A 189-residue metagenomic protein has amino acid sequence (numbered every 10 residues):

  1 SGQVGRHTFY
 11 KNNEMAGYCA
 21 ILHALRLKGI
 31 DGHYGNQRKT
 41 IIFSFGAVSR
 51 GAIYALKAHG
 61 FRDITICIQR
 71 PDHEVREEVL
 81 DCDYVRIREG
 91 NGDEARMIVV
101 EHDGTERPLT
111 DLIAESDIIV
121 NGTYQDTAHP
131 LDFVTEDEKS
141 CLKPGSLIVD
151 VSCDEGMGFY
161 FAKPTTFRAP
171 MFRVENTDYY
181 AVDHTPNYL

Functional and structural regions predicted by a protein language model:
S1, S44-G46, I68-R70, G122-T123 (+2 more regions): Fold-independent oxyanion-binding glycine-rich loops and adjacent beta-strand/coil segments at enzyme active sites
G2-Y34, L147, C153-L189: Adenosine-phosphate binding glycine-rich loop
F9, N13, I41, F45 (+2 more regions): Glycine- and other small-residue-rich loops at beta-strand/loop junctions that grip anionic moieties
Y18, V48-I53, A128-L131: Short glycine/serine/threonine-rich phosphate/pyrophosphate-binding segments that cradle anionic phosphate groups
H23-N121: Glycine-rich phosphate/diphosphate-binding loop of Rossmann-like nucleotide-binding domains
L80-E175: Rossmann-like adenosine-cofactor binding region
